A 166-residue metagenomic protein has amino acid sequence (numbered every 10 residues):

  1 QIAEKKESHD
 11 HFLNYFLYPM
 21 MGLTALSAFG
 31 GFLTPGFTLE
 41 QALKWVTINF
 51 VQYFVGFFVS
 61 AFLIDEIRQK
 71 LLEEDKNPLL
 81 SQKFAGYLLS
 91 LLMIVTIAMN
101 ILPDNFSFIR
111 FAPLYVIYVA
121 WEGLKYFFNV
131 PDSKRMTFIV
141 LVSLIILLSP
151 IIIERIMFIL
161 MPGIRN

Functional and structural regions predicted by a protein language model:
Q1-L79: Selected alpha-helical membrane-embedding segments in polytopic membrane proteins
Y18-M20, I117, P162: Intrinsically disordered, low-complexity regions enriched in small/polar residues
L23-S27, Q52, G56, S60 (+2 more regions): Alpha-helical transmembrane segments of multipass membrane proteins
F29-L43, I94-N105, I152-M157: Transmembrane helix-loop junctions in multi-pass membrane proteins
D65, Q69-I151: Hydrophobic alpha-helical transmembrane segments and adjacent short intramembrane/lumenal linkers of inner/organellar
S149-N166: Juxtamembrane boundary at the C-terminal end of a transmembrane helix
